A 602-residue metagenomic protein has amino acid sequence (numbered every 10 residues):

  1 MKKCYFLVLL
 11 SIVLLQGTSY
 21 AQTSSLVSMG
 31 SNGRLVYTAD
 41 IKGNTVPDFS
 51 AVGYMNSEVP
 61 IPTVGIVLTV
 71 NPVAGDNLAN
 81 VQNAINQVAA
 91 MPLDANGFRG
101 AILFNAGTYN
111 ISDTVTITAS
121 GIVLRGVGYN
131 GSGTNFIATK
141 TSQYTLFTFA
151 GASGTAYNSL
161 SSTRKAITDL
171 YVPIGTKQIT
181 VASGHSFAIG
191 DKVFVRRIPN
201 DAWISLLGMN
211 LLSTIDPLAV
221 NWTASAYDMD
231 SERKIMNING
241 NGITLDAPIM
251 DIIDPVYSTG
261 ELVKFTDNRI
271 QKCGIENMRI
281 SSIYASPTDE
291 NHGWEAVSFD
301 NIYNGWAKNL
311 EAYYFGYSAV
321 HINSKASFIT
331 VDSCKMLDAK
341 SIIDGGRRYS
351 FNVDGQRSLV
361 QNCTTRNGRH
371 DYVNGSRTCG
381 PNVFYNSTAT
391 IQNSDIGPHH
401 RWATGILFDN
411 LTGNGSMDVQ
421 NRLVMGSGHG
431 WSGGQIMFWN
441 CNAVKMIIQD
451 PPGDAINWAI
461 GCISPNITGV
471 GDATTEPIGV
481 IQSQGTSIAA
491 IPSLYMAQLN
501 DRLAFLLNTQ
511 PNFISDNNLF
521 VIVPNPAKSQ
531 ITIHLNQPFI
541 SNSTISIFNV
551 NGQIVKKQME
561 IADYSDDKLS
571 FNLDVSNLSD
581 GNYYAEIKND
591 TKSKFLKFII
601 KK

Functional and structural regions predicted by a protein language model:
K2-F6, L10-I12, G17-S286, I460-L507: Extracellular "leader-to-stem" segments immediately downstream of a signal peptide or signal-anchor in secreted/lumenal
K3-Y5, F513-K602: C-terminal outer-membrane/trafficking sorting elements
N96, Y109, P173, Y227-D230 (+7 more regions): Residues that act as N-cap/strand-start positions at coil-to-secondary-structure junctions
L103-N105, N110, T116, R125 (+16 more regions): Extracellular beta-strand solenoid repeats
T114-T118, G131-N158, V263-N268, P287-D289 (+7 more regions): Glycine-rich beta-solenoid repeat tracts in large extracellular/virion proteins
G121, Q271-S282, Y303-Y314, A326-S341 (+5 more regions): Right-handed parallel beta-helix
A166, R196, G397-D501: Extracellular beta-rich repeat passengers
D191, P199-E232, M236-N237, E276-Q361 (+1 more regions): Right-handed parallel beta-helix
